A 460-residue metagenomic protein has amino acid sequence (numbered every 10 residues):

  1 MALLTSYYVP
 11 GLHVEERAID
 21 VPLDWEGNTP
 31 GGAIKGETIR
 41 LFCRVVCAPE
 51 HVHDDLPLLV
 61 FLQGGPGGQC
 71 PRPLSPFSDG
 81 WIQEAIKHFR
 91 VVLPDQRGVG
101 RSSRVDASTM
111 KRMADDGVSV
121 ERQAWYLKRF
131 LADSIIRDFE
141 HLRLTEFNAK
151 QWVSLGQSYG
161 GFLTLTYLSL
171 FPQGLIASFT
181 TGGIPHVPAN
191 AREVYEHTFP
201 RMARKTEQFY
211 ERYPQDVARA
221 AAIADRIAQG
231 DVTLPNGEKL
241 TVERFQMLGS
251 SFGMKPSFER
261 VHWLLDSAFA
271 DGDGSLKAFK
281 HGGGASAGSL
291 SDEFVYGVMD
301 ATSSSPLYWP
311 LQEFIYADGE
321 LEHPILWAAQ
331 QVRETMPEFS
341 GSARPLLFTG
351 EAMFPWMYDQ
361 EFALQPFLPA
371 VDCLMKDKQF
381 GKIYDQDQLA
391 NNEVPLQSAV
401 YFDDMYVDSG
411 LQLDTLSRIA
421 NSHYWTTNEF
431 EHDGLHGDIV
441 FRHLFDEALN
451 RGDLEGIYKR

Functional and structural regions predicted by a protein language model:
M1-Y7: N-terminal, polar/Ser/Thr-rich
Y8-N236, W356, A363-L374, K378-L389 (+3 more regions): Gly/Pro-rich cap/lid or specificity-loop segments adjacent to the active site
Q173, S417-A420: Inter-repeat linker/turn residues at the boundaries of leucine-rich repeats
V232-D377: Alpha/beta-hydrolase fold active-site neighborhood
L248, E393-V400, D404, H423-Y424: Catalytic His-Asp charge-relay segment
L264-D266, A328, D408-S417: Short alpha-helix in the alpha/beta-hydrolase fold that links the catalytic acid
A268, I419-S422: Alpha-helix boundary/capping residues
